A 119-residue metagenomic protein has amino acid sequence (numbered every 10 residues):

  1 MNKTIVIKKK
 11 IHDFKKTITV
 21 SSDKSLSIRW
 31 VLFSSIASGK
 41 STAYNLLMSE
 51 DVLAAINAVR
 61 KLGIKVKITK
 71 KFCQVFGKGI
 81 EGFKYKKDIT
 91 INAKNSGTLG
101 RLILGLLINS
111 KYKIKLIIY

Functional and structural regions predicted by a protein language model:
M1-Y119: Short, structured segments at the rim of ligand-binding sites
